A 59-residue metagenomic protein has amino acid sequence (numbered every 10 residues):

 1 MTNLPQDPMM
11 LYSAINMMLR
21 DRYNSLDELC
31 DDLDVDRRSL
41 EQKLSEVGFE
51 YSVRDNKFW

Functional and structural regions predicted by a protein language model:
M1-D21, S25: N-terminal acidic leader/helix
L29-C30: Short alpha-helical "recognition helix" segments of helix-turn-helix
D36-E50: Short acidic, Pro/Gly- and aromatic-enriched capping/linker segments at domain boundaries
V53: Short, acidic, Ser/Thr-enriched surface-loop or helix-capping motifs
